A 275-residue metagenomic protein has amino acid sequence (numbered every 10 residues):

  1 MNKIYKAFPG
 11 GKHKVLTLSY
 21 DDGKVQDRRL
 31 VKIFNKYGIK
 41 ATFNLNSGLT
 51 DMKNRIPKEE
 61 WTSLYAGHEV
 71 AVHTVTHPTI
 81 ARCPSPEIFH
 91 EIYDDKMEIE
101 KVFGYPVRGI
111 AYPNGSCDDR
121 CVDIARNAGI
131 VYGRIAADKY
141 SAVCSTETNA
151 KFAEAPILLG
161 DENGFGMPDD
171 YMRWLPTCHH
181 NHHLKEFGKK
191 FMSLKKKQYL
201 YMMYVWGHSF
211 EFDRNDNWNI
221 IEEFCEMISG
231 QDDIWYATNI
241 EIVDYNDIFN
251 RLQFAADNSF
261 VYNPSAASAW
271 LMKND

Functional and structural regions predicted by a protein language model:
M1-R28: Boundary/entry segment of secreted carbohydrate-active catalytic domains
N2-G10, K36, T42, D51 (+5 more regions): C-terminal domain-boundary segment and adjacent tail
T17-L18, E69, I234: Hydrophobic "anchor" residues on beta-strands that sit immediately upstream of conserved functional sites
Y20-G23, T74, S209, N239: Active-site metal-binding loops of divalent metal-dependent hydrolases
K24, N181, F210-D213: Short acidic, S/G/P-rich loop/turn micro-motifs used as interaction or catalytic elements
Q26, L30, E60, E91-I99 (+4 more regions): Alpha-helical packing segments of well-folded alpha/beta enzyme cores
N35-P156, G160-C178, Y201-S209: Metal-dependent polysaccharide deacetylase catalytic core of the NodB/CE4 family, i.e., the active-site-bearing domain
S85-H90, K185, N215-W218, E222: Non-membrane alpha-helical structural segments and their capping/turn regions in soluble enzymes
